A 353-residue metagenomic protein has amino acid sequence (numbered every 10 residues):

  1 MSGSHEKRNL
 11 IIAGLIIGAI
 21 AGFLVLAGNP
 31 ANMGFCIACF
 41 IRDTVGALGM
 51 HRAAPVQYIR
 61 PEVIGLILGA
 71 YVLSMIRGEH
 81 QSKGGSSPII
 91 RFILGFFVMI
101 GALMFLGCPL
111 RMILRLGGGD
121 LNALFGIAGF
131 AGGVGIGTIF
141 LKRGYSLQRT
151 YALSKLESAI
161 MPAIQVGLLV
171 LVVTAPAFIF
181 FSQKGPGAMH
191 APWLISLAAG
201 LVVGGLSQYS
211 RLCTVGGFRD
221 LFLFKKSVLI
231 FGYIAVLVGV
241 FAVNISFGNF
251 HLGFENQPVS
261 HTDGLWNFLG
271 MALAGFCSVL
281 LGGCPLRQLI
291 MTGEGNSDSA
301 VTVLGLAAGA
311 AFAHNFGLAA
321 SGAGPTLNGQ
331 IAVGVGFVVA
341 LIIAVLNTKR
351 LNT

Functional and structural regions predicted by a protein language model:
M1-T353: Membrane-interfacial helix-loop segments of redox and metal-homeostasis proteins, especially TM-loop-TM junctions
